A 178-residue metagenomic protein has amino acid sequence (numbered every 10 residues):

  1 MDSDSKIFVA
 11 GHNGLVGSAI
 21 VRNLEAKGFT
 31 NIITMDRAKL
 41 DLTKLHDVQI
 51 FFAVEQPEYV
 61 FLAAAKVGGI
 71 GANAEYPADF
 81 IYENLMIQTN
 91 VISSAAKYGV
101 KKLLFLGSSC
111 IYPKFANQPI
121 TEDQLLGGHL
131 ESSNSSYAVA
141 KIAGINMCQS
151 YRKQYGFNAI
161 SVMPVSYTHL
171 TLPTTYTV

Functional and structural regions predicted by a protein language model:
I7-N23: N-terminal Rossmann NAD(P)H-binding glycine-rich loop of SDR-like oxidoreductase domains
A10, E58-A63, F105-L106: Rossmann-fold scaffold of SDR-type NAD(P)-dependent oxidoreductases
N31-V48: Adenosine-cofactor binding site in Rossmann-like domains, unifying the SAM/SAH pocket of S-adenosylmethionine-dependent
T43, Y76-I87, S135, V139: Glycine-rich NAD(P)-binding loop of the Rossmann-fold in SDR/ketoreductase-type enzymes
H46-E83: NAD(P)H-binding glycine-rich loop region in Rossmannoid oxidoreductase-like domains and their noncatalytic homologs
T89-N134: Conserved Rossmann-fold NAD(P)-dependent oxidoreductase catalytic core, especially the SDR/UDP-sugar
S132-I160: Active-site Tyr-X1-5-Lys
T168-T174: Conserved small/polar residues in nucleotide/adenosyl-binding loops
